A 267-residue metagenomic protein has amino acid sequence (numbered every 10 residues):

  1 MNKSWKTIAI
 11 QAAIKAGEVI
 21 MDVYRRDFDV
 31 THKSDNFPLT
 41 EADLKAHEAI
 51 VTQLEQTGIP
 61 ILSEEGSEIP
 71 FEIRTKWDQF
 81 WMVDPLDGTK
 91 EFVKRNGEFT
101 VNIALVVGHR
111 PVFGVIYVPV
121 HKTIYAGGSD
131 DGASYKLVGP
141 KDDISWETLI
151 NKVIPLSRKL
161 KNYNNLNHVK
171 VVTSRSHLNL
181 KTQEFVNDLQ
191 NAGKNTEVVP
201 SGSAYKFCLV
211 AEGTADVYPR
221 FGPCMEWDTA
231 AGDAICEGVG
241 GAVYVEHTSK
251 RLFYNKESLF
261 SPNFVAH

Functional and structural regions predicted by a protein language model:
M1-A13, G17-E18, I144-L149, Q183-A192 (+2 more regions): Oxyanion/phosphate-interacting regions
M1-L86, Y163, E184, S201 (+2 more regions): N-terminal subdomain of lithium-sensitive/metallo-dependent phosphomonoesterases centered on the IMPase/IPPase/PAP
I20, D43, L54, T89 (+5 more regions): Residue-level signal for inorganic ion chemistry
G58-I59, V169, T196, G241: A structural micro-motif
I73-T75, V93-G97, G127, E257: Short glycine/proline-enriched turns and hinge-like loops at secondary-structure junctions
Q79-P119: Glycine-rich active-site/cofactor-binding loop and its immediate structural neighborhood
A104-K206, R251-L252, K256-H267: Acidic beta-strand-loop-alpha-helix segment within the catalytic core of divalent metal-dependent phosphate-processing
